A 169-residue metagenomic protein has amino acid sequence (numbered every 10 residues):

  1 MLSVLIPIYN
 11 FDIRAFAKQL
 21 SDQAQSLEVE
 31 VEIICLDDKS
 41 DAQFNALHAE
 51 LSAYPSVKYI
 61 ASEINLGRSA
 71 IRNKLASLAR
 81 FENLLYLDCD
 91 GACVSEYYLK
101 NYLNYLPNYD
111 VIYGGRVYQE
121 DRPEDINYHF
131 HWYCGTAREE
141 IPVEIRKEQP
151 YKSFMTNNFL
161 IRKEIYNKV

Functional and structural regions predicted by a protein language model:
F11-Q25: Short, well-formed alpha-helical segments that are part of the catalytic scaffolds of diverse glycosyltransferases
V29-S40, I60-S62: Short beta-strand/loop segment that forms part of the nucleotide-sugar
C35-A46, G91-A92: A conserved acidic beta->alpha catalytic loop
S62-A79: Glycine-rich, basic loop-to-helix element that forms the pyrophosphate-binding segment of sugar-nucleotide handling
L84: Short aromatic/hydrophobic "clamp" motif used to bind/position activated sugar donors
Y97-N127: Conserved donor NDP-sugar-binding/catalytic core segment of glycosyltransferases
G115, H131-Y151: Short, flexible, basic/aromatic active-site loop/helix in glycosyltransferases
Y151-K152, F159-V169: Aromatic-glycine-rich donor-binding/catalytic loop that engages nucleotide-sugar donors across glycosyltransferases
